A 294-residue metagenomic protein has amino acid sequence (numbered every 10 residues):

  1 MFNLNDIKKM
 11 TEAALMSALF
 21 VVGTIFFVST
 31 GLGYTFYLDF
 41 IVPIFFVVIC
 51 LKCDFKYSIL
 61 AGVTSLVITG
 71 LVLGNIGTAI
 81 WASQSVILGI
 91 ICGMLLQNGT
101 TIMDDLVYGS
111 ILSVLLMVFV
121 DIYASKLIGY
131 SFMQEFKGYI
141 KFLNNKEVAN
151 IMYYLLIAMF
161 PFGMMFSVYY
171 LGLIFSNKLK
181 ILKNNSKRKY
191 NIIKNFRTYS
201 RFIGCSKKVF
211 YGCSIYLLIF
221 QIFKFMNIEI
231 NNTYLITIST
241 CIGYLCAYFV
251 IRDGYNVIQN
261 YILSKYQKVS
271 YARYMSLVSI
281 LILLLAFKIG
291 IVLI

Functional and structural regions predicted by a protein language model:
F2-A61: Hydrophobic transmembrane alpha-helices
F27-T35, L66-M94: Interfacial aromatic-anchored transmembrane helix boundaries in multi-pass membrane proteins
Q84-A124: Short helix-perturbing small/polar motifs within transmembrane alpha-helices
N145-F166: Hydrophobic alpha-helical transmembrane segments
K178-S200: Juxtamembrane inter-helical linkers in multi-pass membrane proteins
I230-V250: Short alpha-helical packing/oligomerization segments
Q259-I280: Interfacial loop-to-transmembrane junctions
L285-I294: Juxtamembrane boundary at the C-terminal end of a transmembrane helix
